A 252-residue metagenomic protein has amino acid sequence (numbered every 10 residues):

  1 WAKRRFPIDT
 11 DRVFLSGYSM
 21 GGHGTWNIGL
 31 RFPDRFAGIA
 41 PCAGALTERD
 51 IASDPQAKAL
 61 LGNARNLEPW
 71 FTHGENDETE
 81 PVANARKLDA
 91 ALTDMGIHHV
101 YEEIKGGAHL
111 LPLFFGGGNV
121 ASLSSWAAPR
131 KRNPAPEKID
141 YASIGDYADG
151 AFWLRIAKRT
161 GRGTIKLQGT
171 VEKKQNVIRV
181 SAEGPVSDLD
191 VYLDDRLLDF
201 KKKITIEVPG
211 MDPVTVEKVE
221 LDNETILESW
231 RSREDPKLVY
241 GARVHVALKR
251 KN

Functional and structural regions predicted by a protein language model:
W1-M20, L30-F36: Gly/Ser-rich "nucleophile elbow"/oxyanion-hole loop immediately N-terminal to the catalytic nucleophile in hydrolases
K3-P7, L30, A90-I97, A128-R132: Sec-exported extracytoplasmic/periplasmic mature domains
P7-D9, R35, R65, P185 (+1 more regions): Short loop/turn motifs at secondary-structure junctions
R12, G38, L67-W70: Proline-centered loop/turn at the N-terminus of a beta-strand
G24-I28: Hydrolases whose catalytic domains are alpha/beta-hydrolase-1, hotdog thioesterase, or metallo-beta-lactamase-like
A43-A128: The feature captures the conserved acid-bearing segment of alpha/beta-hydrolase catalytic domains
D94-N252: Alpha/beta-hydrolase-fold serine-hydrolase catalytic core, especially in secreted/extracellular enzymes
